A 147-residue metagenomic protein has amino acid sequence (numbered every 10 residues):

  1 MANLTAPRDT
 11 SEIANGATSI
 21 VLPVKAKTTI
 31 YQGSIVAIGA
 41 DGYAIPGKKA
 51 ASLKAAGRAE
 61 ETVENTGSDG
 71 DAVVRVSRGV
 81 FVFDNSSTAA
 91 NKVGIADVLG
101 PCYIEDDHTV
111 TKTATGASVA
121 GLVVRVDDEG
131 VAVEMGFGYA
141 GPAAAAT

Functional and structural regions predicted by a protein language model:
M1-T147: Surface-exposed, low-hydrophobicity beta-strand/loop segments enriched in small/polar/acidic residues
